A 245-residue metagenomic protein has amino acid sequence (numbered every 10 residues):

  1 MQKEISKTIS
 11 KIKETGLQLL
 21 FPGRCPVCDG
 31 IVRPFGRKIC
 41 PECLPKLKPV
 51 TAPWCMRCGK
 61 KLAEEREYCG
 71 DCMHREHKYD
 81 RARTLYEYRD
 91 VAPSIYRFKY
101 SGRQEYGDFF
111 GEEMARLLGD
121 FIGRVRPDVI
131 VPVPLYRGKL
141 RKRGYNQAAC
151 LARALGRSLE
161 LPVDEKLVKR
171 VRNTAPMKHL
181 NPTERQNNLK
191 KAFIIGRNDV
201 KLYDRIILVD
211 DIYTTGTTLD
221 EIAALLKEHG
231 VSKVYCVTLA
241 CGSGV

Functional and structural regions predicted by a protein language model:
M1-D210, T214-V245: Glycine-rich phosphate/pyrophosphate-handling loop used in enzymes and phosphotransfer proteins
